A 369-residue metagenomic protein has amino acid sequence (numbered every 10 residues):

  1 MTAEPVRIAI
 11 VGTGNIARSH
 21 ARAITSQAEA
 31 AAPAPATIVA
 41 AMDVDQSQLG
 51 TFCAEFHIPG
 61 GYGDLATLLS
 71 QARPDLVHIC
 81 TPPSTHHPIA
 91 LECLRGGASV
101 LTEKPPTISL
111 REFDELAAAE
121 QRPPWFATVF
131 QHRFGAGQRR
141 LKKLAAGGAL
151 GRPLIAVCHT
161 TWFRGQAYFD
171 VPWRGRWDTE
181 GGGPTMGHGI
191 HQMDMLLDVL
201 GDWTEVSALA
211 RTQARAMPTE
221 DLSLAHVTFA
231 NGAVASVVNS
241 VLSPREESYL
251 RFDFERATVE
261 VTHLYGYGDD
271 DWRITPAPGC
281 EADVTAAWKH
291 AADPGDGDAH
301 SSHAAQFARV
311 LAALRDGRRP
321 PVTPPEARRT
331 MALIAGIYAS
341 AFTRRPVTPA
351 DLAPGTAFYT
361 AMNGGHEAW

Functional and structural regions predicted by a protein language model:
M1-F56: N-terminal Rossmann-like dinucleotide-binding module
M1-P5, L76-H78, A312-W369: C-terminal helix-rich "cap/oligomerization" subdomain common to oxidoreductases
T2, L69-Q71, D75-L76, P82-P83 (+2 more regions): Beta-strand-loop-alpha-helix segment that lines the small-molecule cofactor/substrate pocket of alpha/beta enzymes
I58-L65: Conserved SAM-binding strand-loop segment of SAM-dependent methyltransferases
A117-W125, R139-I155, F254-T258: Basic phosphate/pyrophosphate-binding loop/patch that engages nucleotide-derived ligands
H132-M217, R344: Predominantly a Rossmann-like dinucleotide-binding segment in NAD(P)-dependent oxidoreductases
I190, R215, V238-E246: Glycine-rich phosphate/pyrophosphate-binding beta-alpha loops
R251-P325, F358-W369: C-terminal glycine/acidic-rich active-site capping loop/insertion
